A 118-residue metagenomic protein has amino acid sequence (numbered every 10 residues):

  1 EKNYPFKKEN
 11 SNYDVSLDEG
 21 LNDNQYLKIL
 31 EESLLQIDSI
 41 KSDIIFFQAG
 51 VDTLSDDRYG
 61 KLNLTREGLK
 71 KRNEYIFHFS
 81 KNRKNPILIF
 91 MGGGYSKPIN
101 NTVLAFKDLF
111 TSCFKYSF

Functional and structural regions predicted by a protein language model:
E1-F77, K107-T111: Conserved alpha-helical scaffold segments that buttress catalytic/binding sites
L64-F118: Metal-dependent de-N-acetylase/amidase catalytic core
